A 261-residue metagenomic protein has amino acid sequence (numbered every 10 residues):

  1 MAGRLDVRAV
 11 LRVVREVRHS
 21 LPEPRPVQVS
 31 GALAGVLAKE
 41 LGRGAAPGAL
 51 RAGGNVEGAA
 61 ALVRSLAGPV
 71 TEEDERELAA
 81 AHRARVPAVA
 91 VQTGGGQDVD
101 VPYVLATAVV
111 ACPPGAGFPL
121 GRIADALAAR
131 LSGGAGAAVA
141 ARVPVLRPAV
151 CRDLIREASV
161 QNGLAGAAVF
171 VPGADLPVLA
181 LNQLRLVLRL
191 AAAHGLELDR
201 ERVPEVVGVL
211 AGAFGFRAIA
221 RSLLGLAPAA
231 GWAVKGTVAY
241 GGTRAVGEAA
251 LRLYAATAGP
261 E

Functional and structural regions predicted by a protein language model:
M1-L164, R185, R189-V203, T237-E261: Terminal, membrane-proximal amphipathic helices and intrinsically disordered targeting/regulatory segments
F118, F170, F214-F216: Phenylalanine-focused residue identity feature
G134, Q161-G166, F214-R221, A230 (+1 more regions): Short secondary-structure junctions and interdomain/linker hinges
V150, L154, A174-L181, L198 (+1 more regions): A short glycine-/small-residue-rich loop at the edge of a beta-strand within enzyme catalytic domains
A165-L186, A191: Core alpha-helical transmembrane segments of integral membrane proteins
A168-D175, S222-A245: Gly/Ala-rich hydrophobic membrane-inserting helices
Q183, G215, I219, G242: Catalytic-loop motifs flanking and including active-site residues across diverse enzymes
E201-A229: A structural-propensity feature for long, helix-poor, extended segments
